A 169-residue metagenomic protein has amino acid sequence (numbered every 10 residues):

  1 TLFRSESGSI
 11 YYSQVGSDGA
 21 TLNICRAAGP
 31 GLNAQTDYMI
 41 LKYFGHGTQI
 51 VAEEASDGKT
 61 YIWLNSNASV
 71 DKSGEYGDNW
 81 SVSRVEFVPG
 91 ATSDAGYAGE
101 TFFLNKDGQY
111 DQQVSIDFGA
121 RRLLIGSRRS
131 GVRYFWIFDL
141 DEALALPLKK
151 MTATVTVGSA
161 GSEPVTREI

Functional and structural regions predicted by a protein language model:
E6-Y12, S56-L64, A120-L124: Entry beta-strands of beta-propeller and related beta-repeat scaffolds
V15-G19, D57, N67-G74, R129-R133: Short glycine/acidic-enriched loop and turn motifs that connect beta-strands
T21-G31, E75-A91, R133-A145, K150-T156: Beta-propeller blade signature
T21-S66: Blade-loop segments of beta-propeller domains
A34-L41, G96-K106, R167-E168: A short beta-strand motif characteristic of beta-propeller blades
G47, K72-G119: Asp-box/WD-like beta-propeller blade repeats and closely related beta-sheet repeat scaffolds
N105-T166: Hydrophobic, aromatic-enriched interface-forming segments
